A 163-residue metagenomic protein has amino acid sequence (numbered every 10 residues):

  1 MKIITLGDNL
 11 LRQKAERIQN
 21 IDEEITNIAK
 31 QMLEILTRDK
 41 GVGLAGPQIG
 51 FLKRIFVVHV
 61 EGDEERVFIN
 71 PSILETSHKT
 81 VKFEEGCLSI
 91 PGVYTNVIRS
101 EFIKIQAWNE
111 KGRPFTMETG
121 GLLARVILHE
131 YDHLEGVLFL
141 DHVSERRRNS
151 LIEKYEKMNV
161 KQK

Functional and structural regions predicted by a protein language model:
M1-L128, H133-K163: Active-site rim/adjacent substrate-binding subdomains
